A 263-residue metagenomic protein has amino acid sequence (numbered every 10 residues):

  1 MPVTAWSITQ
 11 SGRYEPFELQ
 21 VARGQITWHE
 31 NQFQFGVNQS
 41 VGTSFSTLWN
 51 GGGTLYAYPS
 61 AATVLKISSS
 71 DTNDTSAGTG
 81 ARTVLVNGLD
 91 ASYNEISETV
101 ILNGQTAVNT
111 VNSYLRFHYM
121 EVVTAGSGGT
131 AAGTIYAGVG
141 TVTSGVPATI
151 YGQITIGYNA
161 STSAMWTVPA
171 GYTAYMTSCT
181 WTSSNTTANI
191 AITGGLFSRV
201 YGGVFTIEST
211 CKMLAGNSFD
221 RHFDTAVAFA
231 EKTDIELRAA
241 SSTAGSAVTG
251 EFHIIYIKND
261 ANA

Functional and structural regions predicted by a protein language model:
P2-R116, V123-A263: Beta-strand-centric surfaces of beta-sandwich/beta-rich domains
